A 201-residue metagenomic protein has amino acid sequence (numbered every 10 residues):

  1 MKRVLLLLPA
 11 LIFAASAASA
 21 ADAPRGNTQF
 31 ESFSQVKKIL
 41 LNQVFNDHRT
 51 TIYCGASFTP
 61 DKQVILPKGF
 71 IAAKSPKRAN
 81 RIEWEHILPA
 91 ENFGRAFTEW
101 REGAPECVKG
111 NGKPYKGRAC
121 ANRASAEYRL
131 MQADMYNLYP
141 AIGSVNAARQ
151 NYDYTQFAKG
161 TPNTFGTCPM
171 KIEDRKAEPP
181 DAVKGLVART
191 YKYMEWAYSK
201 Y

Functional and structural regions predicted by a protein language model:
M1-V4: Positively charged n-region of N-terminal signal peptides that target proteins for export
L7-A14: Bacterial N-terminal signal peptides
I12, Q35-L41, G185-E195: Short, Φ-rich (hydrophobic/aromatic) sequence segments
A14, V44-N46, I87, I142: Extended interaction regions within the primary functional domain
A14-A15, T98: Hydrophobic alpha-helical membrane context
S16-A20: Sec/Tat signal peptide C-region and signal peptidase I cleavage site
A21-R81: Aromatic-lined ligand-binding clefts that engage carbohydrates, nucleic acids, or primary amines
K74-Y201: Domain-level detector of nuclease and nuclease-like folds in predominantly extracellular/periplasmic contexts
